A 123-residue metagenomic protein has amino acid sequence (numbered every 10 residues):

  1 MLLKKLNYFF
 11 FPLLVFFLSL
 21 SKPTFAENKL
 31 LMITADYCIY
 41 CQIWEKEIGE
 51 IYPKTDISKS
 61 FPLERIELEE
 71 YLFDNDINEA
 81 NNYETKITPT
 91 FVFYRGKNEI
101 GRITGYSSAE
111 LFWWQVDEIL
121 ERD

Functional and structural regions predicted by a protein language model:
L2-F10: Bacterial N-terminal signal peptides that target proteins for export
F10-S19: Bacterial N-terminal signal peptides
K22-A26: Sec/Tat signal peptide C-region and signal peptidase I cleavage site
I33, I57-D74: Thiol-based oxidoreductase modules, predominantly thioredoxin-like and allied folds used for disulfide exchange
T34-Y40, I87: Short pre-active-site segment immediately N-terminal to redox-active cysteine/selenocysteine motifs in thiol-based
Q42-I57: Typically the conserved alpha-helix immediately C-terminal to a functionally engaged Cys/Sec in thioredoxin-like
P89-I100: A short, hydrophobic beta-strand/beta-hairpin element that forms part of a small beta-sheet core
S107-D123: Thiol-/selenol-based redox modules, centered on thioredoxin-like and closely related oxidoreductase domains
